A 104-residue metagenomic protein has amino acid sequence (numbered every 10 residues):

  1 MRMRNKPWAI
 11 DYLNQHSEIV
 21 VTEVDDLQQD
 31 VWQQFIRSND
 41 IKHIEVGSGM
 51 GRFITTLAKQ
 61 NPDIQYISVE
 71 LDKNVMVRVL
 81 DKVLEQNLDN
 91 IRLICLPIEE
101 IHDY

Functional and structural regions predicted by a protein language model:
M1-I44, R52-K59: S-adenosyl-L-methionine
I41-E100: SAM cofactor-binding core of SAM-dependent methyltransferases, primarily the Rossmann-like beta-alpha-beta module
H102-Y104: Short amphipathic alpha-helix with an adjacent loop that forms part of the alpha/beta core around
